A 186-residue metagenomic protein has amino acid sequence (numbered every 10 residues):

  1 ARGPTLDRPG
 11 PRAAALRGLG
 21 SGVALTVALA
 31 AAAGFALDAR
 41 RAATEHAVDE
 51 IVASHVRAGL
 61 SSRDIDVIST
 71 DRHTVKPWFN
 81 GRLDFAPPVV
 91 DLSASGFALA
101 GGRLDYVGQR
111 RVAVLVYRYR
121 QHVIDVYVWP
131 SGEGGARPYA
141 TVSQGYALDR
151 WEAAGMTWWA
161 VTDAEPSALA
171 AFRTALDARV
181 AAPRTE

Functional and structural regions predicted by a protein language model:
A1-G18: Positively biased amphipathic helices and basic secretion/translocation or surface-docking motifs that either flank
L16-V112: Juxtamembrane extracytoplasmic segments of single-/few-pass membrane proteins
G101, V128, T162: Pocket-edge structural micro-motifs
G101-G102, V112-V114, P138, A147-L148: Short, acidic/polar N-cap/turn motifs at the starts of alpha helices
D105, R111-S131: A short acidic-to-branched-hydrophobic micro-motif
Y119, E133-E186: A short, solvent-exposed beta-edge/loop patch
